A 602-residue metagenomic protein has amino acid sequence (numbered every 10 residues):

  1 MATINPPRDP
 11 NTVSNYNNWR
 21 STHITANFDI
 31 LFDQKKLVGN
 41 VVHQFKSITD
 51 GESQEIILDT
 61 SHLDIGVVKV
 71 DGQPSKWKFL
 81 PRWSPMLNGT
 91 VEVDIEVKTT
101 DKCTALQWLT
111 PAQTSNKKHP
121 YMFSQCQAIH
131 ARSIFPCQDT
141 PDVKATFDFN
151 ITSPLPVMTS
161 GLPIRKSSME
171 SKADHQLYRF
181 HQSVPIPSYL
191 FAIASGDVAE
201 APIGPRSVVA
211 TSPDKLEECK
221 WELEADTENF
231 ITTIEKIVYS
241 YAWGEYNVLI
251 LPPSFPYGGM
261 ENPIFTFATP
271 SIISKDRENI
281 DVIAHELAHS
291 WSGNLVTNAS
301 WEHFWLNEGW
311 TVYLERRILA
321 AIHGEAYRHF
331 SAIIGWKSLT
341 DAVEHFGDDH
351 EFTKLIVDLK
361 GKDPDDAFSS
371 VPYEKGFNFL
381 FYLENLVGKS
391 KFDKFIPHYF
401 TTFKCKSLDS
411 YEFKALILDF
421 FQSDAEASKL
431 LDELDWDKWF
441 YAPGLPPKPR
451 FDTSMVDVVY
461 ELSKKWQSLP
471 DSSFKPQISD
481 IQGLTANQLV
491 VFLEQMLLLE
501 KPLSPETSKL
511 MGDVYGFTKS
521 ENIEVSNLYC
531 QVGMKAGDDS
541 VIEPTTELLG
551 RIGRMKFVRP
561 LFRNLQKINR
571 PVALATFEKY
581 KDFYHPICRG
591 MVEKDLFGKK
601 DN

Functional and structural regions predicted by a protein language model:
M1-W243, F368-V371, V387: Acidic/His-enriched low-complexity segments
V41, F180, V209-P470: Hydrophobic alpha-helical and helix-loop surface patches within well-folded domains that function as non-catalytic
L63, P185, I272-I273, M534: Hydrophobic pocket-lining residues within nucleotide cofactor-binding pockets
C126, P141, S240, L383 (+2 more regions): Histidine kinase transmitter module recognition
G196, R316, G324, L499-E500 (+1 more regions): Short loop/turn hinge sites at secondary-structure boundaries
S369-S370, K375, F392, K404-D409 (+1 more regions): Long, ordered, helix-rich scaffold segments
